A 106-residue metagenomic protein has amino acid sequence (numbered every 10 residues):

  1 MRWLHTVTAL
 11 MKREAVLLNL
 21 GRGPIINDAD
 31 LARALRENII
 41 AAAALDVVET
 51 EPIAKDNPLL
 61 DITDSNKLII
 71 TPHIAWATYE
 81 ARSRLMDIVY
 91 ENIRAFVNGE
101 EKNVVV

Functional and structural regions predicted by a protein language model:
M1-H5, G21: Glycine/threonine-rich flexible loop motifs
T8: Short alpha-helical donor nucleotide-sugar binding micro-motif in glycosyltransferases
E14-V16, L20-V106: Rossmann-like dinucleotide-binding domain for NAD(H)/NADP(H)
